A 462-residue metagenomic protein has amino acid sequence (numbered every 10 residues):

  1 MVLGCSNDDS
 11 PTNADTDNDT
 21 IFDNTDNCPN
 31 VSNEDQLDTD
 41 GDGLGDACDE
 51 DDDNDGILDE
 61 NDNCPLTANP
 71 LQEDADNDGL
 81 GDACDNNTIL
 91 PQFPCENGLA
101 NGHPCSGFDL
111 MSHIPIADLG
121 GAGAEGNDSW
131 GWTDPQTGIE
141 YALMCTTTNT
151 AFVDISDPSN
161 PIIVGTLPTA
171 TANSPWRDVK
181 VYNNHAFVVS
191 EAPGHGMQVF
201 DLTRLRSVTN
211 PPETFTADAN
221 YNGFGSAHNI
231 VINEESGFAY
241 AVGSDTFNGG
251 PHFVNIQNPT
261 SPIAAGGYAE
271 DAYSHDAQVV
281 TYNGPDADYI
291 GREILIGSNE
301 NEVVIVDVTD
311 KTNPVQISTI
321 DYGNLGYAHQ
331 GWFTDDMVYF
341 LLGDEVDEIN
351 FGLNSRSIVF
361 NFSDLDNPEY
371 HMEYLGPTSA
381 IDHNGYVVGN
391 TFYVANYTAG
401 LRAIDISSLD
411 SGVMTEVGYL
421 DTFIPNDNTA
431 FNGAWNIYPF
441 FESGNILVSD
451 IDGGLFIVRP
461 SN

Functional and structural regions predicted by a protein language model:
L3-G4: C-terminal motif of bacterial Sec signal peptides marking the signal peptidase cleavage site
D8-L90, P94, G102: Extracellular calcium-associated, cysteine-rich motifs in secreted modular proteins
N86-N462: Feature marking well-ordered beta-strand scaffolds used for ligand recognition
